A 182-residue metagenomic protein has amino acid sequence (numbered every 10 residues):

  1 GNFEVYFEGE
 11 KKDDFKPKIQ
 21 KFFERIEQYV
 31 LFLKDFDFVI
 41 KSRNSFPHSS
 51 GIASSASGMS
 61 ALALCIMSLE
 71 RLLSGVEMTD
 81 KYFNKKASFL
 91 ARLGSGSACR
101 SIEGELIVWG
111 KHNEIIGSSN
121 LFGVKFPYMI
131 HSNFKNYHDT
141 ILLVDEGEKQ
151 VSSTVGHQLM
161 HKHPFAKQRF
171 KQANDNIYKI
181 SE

Functional and structural regions predicted by a protein language model:
G1-S50, L64-K81: ATP-binding N-lobe of GHMP and related small-molecule kinases
K16, L62, K171-D175: Short acidic alpha-helix initiation/capping motifs at coil-to-helix transition points, especially at protein N-termini
E24, Q28, M67, R71 (+5 more regions): Generic secondary-structure signature for well-ordered alpha-helical cores
F38-V39, C99, L106-I107, D139-I141: Structural motif
Y82-F134: Alpha/beta catalytic cores of group-transfer enzymes, especially the acyltransferase/condensing modules of polyketide
Y128-E182: C-terminal nucleotide
